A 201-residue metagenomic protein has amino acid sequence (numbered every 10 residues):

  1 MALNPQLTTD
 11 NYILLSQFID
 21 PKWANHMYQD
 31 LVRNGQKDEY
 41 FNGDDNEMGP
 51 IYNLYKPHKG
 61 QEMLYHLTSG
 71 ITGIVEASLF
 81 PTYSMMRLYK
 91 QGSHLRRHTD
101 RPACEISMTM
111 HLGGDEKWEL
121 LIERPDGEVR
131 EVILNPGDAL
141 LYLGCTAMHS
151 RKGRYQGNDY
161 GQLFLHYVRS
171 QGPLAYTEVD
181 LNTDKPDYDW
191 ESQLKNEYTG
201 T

Functional and structural regions predicted by a protein language model:
M1-V75: Non-heme Fe(II)/2-oxoglutarate
L7-Y12, L181, W190-E191: Short N-terminal segments immediately surrounding and downstream of signal-peptide cleavage
E76-M85: A short coil-to-beta-strand element that immediately follows conserved catalytic motifs
L88: Conserved active-site beta-strand element of glycosyltransferases/polysaccharide synthases
Q91-S150, N158-L163, R169-N182: Catalytic core of non-heme Fe(II) oxygenases with the double-stranded beta-helix
R130, T183-T201: Short, cationic low-complexity segments
